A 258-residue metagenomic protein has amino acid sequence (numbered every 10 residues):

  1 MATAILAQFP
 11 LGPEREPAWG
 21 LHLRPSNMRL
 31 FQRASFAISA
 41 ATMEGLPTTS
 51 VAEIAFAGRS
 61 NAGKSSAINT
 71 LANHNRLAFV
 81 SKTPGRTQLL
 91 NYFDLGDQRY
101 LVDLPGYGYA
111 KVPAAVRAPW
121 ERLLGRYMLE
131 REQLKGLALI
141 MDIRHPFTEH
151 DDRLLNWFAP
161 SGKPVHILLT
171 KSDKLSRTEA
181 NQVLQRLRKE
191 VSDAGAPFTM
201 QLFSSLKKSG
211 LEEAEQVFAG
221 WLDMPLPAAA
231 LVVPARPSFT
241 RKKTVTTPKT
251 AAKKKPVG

Functional and structural regions predicted by a protein language model:
M1-W19, F158, D193: Intrinsically disordered, low-complexity proline-rich regions
T3-L6, E53, Q201-G258: C-terminal end of P-loop GTPase domains and the immediately downstream helical coupling element
F9-G12, E16-Y109, P248, V257: Conserved G1/Walker A P-loop phosphate-binding module
F31-A41, L175-L231: Canonical P-loop GTPase G-domain recognition
A41, R86, R99, G106-Y109 (+3 more regions): Conserved nucleotide-binding/hydrolysis micro-motifs of P-loop NTPases
L46, P84-N91, P105-K135, I143-W157: Switch II of P-loop NTPase G domains
S50, R76, L89, V116-W120 (+6 more regions): Helical mechanochemical/support elements of P-loop NTPase systems and associated helical scaffolds
G125-F198: Conserved C-terminal guanine-recognition region of P-loop GTPase G domains, centered on the G4
